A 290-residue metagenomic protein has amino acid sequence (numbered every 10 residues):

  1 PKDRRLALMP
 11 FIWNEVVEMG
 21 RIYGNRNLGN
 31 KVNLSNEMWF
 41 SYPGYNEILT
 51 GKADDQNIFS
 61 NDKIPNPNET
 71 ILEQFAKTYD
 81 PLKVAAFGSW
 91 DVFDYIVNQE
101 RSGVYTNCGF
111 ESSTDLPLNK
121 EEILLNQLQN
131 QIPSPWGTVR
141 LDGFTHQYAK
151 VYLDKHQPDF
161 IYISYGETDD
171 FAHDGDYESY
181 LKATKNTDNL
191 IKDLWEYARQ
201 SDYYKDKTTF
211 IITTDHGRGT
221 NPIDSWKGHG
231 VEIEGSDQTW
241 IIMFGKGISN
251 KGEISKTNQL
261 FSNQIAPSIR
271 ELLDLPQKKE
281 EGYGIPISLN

Functional and structural regions predicted by a protein language model:
P1-D3, I58-D62, Y180-L181, W226-H229 (+1 more regions): Active-site rim elements
P1-W39, A85: Short, structured active-site-proximal loop/turn typified by the sulfatase FGly-forming signature C/S-X-P-X-R
Y23-R26, E47-L49, Q74, K83-G88 (+5 more regions): Structural recognition of the beta-strand scaffold that forms the well-ordered cores of secreted hydrolase catalytic
Y45-G51, G228-L275: Substrate-binding rim/cap in mid-to-C-terminal beta-strand-loop elements of soluble/periplasmic
T50-Q131: Catalytic-site neighborhoods of secreted/periplasmic enzymes that process anionic sulfate/phosphate groups
Q99, Q147-D193: Active-site His/acidic residue clusters
N186-K227, I269: Metal-dependent active-site segment of extracytoplasmic phospho-/sulfohydrolases and closely related
L260, L273-N290: Polar, surface-exposed loop/tail segments that function as active-site lids or cofactor/substrate-recognition elements
